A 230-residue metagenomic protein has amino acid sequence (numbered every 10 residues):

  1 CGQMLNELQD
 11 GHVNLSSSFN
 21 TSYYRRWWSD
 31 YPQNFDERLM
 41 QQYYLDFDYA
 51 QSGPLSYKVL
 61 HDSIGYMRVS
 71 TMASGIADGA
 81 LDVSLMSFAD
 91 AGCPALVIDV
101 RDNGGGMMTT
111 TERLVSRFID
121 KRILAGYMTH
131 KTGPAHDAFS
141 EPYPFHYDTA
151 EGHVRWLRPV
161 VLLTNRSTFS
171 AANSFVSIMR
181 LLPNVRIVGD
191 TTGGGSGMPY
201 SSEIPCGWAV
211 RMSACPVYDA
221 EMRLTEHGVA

Functional and structural regions predicted by a protein language model:
C1-K131, A135-H146, S201-E203, A209 (+1 more regions): Flexible, low-complexity junctional segments that flank or bridge functional domains
T109-A230: Conserved acidic, small-residue-rich alpha-beta core segments centered on
